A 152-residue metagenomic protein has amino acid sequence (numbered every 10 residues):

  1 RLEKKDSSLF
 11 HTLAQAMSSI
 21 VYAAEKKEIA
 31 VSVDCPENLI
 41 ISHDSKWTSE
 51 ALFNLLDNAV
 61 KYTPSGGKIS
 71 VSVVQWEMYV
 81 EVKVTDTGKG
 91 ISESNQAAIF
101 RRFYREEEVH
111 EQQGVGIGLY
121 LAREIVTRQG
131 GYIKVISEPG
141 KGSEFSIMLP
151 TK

Functional and structural regions predicted by a protein language model:
E3-S18, S32, V74: A conserved beta-strand-to-alpha-helix junction within the catalytic ATP-binding
E3-S7, E25, A30-I40: Conserved catalytic submotifs in the C-terminal HATPase_c
A59-V60: Short helix-loop "hinge" at the ATP-lid/N-box region of the Bergerat-fold HATPase_c
G66-M78: Short beta-strand/loop element within the Bergerat-fold HATPase_c
I91-F103: Short conserved segment of the HATPase_c
G118, A122: Short alpha-helical Gxxx[C/S/T] motif in the catalytic ATP-binding
